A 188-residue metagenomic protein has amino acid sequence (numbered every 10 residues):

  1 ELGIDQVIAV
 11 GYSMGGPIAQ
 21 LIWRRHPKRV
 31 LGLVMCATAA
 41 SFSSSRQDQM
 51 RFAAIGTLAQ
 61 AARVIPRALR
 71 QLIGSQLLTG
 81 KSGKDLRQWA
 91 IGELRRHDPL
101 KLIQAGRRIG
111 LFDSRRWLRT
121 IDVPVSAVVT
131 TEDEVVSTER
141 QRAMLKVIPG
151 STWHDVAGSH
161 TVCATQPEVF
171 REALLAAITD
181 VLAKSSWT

Functional and structural regions predicted by a protein language model:
E1-V7: Conserved acidic catalytic loop of the alpha/beta-hydrolase fold
G11-G15, A19: Gly/Ala-rich beta-loop-alpha elbow adjacent to hydrolase catalytic centers
Q20, R24-R25, L31-A61: Flexible "cap/lid" loop of the alpha/beta hydrolase fold
S44-Q49, V64-R119: Conserved alpha/beta-hydrolase catalytic His-Asp/Glu region
S114, V123, S137-L145: Short alpha-helix in the alpha/beta-hydrolase fold that links the catalytic acid
I121, A127-V129: Short beta-strand/loop motif that positions the catalytic acidic residue of the alpha/beta-hydrolase fold
T131-V136, T161: Acidic catalytic loop of the alpha/beta-hydrolase fold
S151-T188: Catalytic active-site module of serine/aspartate enzymes centered on a nucleophile-bearing elbow/loop
